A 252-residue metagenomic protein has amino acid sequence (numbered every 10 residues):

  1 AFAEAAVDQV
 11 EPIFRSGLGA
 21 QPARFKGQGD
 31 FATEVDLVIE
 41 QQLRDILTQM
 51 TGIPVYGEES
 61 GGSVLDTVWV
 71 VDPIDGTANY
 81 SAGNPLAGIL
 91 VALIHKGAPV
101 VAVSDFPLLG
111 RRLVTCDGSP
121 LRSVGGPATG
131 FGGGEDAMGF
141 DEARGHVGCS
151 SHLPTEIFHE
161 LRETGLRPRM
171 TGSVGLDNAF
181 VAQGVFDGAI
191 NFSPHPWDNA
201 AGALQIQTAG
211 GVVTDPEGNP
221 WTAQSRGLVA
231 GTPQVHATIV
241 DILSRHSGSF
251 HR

Functional and structural regions predicted by a protein language model:
A1-I74, R252: N-terminal subdomain of lithium-sensitive/metallo-dependent phosphomonoesterases centered on the IMPase/IPPase/PAP
V10, F14-G17, D36, L47 (+7 more regions): Residue-level signal for inorganic ion chemistry
Q42, G88, A201-L204: Short amphipathic alpha-helical face segments that pack within enzyme cores and frequently flank/anchor catalytic
E58, D105, F192: Conserved residues at the C-terminal ends of beta-strands
L65-R122: DPxDG-like acidic metal-binding loop motif
P120-S123, A128, Q234-T238: Short helix-loop capping/hinge motifs at secondary-structure junctions, enriched in acidic/polar residues
E135-R252: An extended, acidic
